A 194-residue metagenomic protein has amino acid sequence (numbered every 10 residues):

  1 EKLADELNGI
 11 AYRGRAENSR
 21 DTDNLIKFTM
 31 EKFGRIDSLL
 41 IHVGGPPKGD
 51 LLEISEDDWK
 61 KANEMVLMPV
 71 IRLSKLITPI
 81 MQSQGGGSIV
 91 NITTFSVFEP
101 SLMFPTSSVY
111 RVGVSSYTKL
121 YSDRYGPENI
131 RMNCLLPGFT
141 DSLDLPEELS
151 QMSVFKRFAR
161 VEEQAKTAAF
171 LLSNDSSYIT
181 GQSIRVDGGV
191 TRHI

Functional and structural regions predicted by a protein language model:
R13-N24, E56, E162-E163: The beta1-alpha1 cofactor-binding region of Rossmann-like NAD(H)/NADP(H)-dependent oxidoreductases
R35-D37, M81-T94, P127-I130, Q182: Active-site loop of short-chain dehydrogenase/reductase
D50-L52, D58-N63, L149: Substrate-binding pocket helix/loop in short-chain dehydrogenase/reductase
P79, D123-P127, S177: Alpha-helical segment proximal to the catalytic Tyr-Lys
V90-G113, T118-P127, F139: Catalytic loop of short-chain dehydrogenase/reductase
E99, A169, T180-I194: Short C-terminal tail/terminal secondary-structure segment of NAD(P)H-dependent dehydrogenase/reductase domains
S153-Q164, D175: A conserved structural motif in NAD(P)-dependent oxidoreductases
